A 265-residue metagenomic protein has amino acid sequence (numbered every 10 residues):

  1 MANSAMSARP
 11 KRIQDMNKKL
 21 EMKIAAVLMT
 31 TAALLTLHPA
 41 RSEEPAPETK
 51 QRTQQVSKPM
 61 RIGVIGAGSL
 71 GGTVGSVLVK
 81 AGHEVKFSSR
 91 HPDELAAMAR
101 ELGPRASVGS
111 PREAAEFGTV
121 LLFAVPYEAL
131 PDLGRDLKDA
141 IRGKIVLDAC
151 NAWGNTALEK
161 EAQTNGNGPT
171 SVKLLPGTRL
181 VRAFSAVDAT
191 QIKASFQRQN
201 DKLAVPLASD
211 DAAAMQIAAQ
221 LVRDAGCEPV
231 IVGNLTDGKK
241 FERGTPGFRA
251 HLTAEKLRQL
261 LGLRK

Functional and structural regions predicted by a protein language model:
Q14-V27: Bacterial N-terminal signal peptides that target proteins for export
A26-T36: Bacterial N-terminal signal peptides
H38-R41: Sec/Tat signal peptide C-region and signal peptidase I cleavage site
E43-A97: NAD(P)+-binding Rossmann beta1-loop-alpha1 motif at the extreme N-terminus of oxidoreductases
G103-A106, S110-I145, A149-N155: Rossmann-like NAD(P)-binding element
C150-Q197: Rossmann-fold NAD(P)-binding glycine/threonine-rich loop
P176-L180, R198-G238, E242-F248, L252-K265: Internal alpha-helical scaffold of NAD(P)-dependent oxidoreductase catalytic cores
